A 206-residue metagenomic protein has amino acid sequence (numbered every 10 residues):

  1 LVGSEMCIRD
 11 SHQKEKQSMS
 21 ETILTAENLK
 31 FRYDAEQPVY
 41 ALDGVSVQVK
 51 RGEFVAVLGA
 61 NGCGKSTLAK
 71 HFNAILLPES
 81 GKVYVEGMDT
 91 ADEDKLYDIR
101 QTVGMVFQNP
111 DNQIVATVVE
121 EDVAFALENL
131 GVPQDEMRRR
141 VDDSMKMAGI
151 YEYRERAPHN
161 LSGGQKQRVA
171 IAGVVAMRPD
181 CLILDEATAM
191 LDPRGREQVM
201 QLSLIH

Functional and structural regions predicted by a protein language model:
L1-I8: Short, small-residue-biased leader/transition segments that mark boundaries at the very start of proteins
L58-A60: The feature captures the beta-strand-to-loop junction immediately N-terminal to the Walker
N73: Helix-to-loop junction immediately C-terminal to a conserved catalytic motif
G81-A91, I99: Conserved ABC transporter NBD signature motif
D135-Y153: Conserved ABC ATPase "signature" region
A157-L161, Q165: Conserved ABC ATPase signature
L182-D185: Catalytic Walker B motif of ABC-type/P-loop ATPase nucleotide-binding domains
